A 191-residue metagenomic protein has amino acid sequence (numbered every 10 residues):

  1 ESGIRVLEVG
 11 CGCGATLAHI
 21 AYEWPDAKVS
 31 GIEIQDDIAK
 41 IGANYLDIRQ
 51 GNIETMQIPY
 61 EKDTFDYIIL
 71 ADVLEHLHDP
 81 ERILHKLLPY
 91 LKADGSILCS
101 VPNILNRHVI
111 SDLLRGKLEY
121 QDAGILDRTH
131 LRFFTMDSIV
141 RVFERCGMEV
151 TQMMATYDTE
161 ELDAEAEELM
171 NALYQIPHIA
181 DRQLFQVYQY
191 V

Functional and structural regions predicted by a protein language model:
G3-G12: Conserved class I S-adenosyl-L-methionine
R5, K28, E149: Residues at the starts of beta-strands that form the adenosine-phosphate
A15, H19, Y67, H78-V191: S-adenosyl-L-methionine-dependent methyltransferase catalytic module, highlighting the catalytic core
A15, H19-M56: Class I SAM-dependent methyltransferase SAM/SAH-binding core
G42-A43, K62, L84: A short, aliphatic-rich alpha-helical micro-motif
I58-Y67: A short acidic, Gly/Pro-enriched loop at the edge of an enzyme's catalytic core that lines a small-molecule cofactor
Y67-V73: A short beta-strand submotif of the Rossmann-like class I SAM-dependent methyltransferase core that lines
